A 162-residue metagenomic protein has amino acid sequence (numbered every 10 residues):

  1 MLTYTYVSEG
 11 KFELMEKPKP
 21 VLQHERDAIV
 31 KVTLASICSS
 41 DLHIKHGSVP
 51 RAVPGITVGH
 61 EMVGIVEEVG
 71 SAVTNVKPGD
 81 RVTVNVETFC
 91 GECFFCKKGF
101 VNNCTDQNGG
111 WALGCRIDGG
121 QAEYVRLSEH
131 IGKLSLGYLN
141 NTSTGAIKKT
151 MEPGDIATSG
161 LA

Functional and structural regions predicted by a protein language model:
T5-F12: Extracellular beta-rich ligand/substrate-recognition surface
V7, K19-P20, V53-G59, A112-I117 (+1 more regions): Short Gly/Pro-enriched turn/cap motifs at secondary-structure boundaries
P20-A35, S48-K97, I131, G137-S143: Glycine-rich beta-strand-centered segment in the early N-terminal region that forms part of a ligand/cofactor-binding
S40-H46: Cytochrome P450 core scaffold surrounding the K-helix E-X-X-R motif and the conserved "meander" helix-loop region
H43, H60, A162: Histidine-centered active-site/metal-ligand motif
E92-A162: NAD(P)H dinucleotide-binding glycine-rich loop of Rossmann-like/cofactor-binding domains, especially the beta1-alpha1
